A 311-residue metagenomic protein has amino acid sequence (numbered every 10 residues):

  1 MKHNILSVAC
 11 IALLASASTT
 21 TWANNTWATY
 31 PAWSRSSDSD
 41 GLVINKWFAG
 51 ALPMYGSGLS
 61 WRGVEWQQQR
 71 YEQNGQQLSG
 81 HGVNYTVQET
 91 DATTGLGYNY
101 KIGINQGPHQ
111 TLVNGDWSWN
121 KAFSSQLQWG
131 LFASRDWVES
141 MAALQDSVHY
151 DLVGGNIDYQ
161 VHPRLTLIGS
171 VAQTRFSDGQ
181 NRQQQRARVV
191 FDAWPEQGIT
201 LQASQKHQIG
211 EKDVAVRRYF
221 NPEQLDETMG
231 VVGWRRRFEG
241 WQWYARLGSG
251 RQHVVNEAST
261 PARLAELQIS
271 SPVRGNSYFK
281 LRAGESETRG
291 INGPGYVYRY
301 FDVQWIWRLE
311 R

Functional and structural regions predicted by a protein language model:
M1-V8: Bacterial N-terminal signal peptides that target proteins for export
A9-I11, T20-T21: Cleavable N-terminal signal peptides
S16-S18: N-terminal signal peptide c-region/cleavage motif recognized by signal peptidases
W22-R311: Gram-negative and organellar
